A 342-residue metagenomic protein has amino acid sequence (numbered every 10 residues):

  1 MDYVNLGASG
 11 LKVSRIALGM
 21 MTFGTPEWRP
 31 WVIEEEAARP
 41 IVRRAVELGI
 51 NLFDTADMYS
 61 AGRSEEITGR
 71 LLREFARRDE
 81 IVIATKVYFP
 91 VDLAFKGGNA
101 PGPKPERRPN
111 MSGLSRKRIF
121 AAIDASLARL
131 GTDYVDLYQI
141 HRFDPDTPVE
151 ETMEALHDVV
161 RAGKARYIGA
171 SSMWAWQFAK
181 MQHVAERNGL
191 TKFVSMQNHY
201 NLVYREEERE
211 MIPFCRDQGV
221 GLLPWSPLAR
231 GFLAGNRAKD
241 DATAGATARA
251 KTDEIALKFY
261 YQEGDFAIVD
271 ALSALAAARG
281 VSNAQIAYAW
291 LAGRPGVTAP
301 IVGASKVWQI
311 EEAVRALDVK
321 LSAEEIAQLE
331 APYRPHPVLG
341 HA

Functional and structural regions predicted by a protein language model:
M1-V82, D133: N-terminal binding-site loop/beta-alpha segment at the start of enzyme catalytic domains that lines or forms
S9-R29, A84-N110, Q139: N-terminal small/glycine-rich loop or linker at the start of catalytic domains across soluble metabolic enzymes
L18, T55, T85, L137-I140 (+4 more regions): Conserved beta-strand positions
F23-E36, P105-F120, D146: Active-site mouth loops of central-metabolism enzymes
V32-A45, G113-R129, F178-Q182: Short, acidic/polar
L71-R78, A128-G131, V160, Q182-T191: Acidic (Asp/Glu)-rich catalytic clusters
L127-T147: Active-site groove signature of glycoside hydrolases
D144-A331: Beta/alpha (TIM)-barrel catalytic core signal, keyed to glycine-rich beta->alpha loops juxtaposed to Asp/Glu that bind
